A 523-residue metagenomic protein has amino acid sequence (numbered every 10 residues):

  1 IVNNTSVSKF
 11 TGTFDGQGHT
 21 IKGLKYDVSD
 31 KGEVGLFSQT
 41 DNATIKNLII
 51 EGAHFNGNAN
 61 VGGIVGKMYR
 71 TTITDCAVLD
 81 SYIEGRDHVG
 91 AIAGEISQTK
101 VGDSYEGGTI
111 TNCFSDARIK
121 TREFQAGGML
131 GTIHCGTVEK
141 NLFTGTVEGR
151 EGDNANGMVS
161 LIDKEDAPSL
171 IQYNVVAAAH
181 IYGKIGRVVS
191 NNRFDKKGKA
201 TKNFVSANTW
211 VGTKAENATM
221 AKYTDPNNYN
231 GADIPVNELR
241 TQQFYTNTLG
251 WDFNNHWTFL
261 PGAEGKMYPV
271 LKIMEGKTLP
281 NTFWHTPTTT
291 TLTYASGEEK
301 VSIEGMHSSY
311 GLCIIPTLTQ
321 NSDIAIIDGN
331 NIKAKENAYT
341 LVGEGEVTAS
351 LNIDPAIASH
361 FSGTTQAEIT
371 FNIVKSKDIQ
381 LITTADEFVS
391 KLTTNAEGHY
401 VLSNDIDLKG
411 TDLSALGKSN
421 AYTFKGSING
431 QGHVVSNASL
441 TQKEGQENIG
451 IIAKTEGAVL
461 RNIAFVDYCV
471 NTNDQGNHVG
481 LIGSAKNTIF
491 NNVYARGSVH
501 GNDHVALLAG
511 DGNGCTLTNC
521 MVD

Functional and structural regions predicted by a protein language model:
I1-P287, D354-D523: Surface-exposed repetitive/solenoidal architectures
M158, N321-D323, V347, L481: Short, solvent-exposed helix-helix connector turns and helix-capping sites enriched in acidic/polar residues
F283-Q320, I369-T370: Solvent-exposed, low-complexity, repeat-rich "mucin-like" stalks and linkers
A295-G297, L341-G343, A396: Solvent-exposed loop and beta-edge segments used for protein-protein assembly and interaction
E304, S350-N352, D405: Residue-level recognition of well-ordered beta-strand positions that form the cores of beta-sheet-rich folds across
P316-I332: Short, solvent-exposed loop/linker segments at beta-strand-coil boundaries, enriched for Pro/Gly and Ser/Thr
N331-E344: Extracellular/luminal low-complexity segments enriched in Ser/Thr/Pro
V342-I357: A short beta-strand micro-motif common to beta-rich folds, especially ectodomain repeats
